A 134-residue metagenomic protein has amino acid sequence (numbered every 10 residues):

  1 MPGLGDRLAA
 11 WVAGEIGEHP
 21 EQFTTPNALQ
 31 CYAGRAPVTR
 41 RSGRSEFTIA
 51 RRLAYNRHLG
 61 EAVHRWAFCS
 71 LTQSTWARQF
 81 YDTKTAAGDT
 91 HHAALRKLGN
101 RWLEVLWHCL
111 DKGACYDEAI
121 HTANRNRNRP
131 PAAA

Functional and structural regions predicted by a protein language model:
P2-A87, H91, A134: Phosphate-backbone recognition surface of nucleic-acid-processing proteins
R44-T48, F80-A134: Low-complexity, acidic/Ser/Thr- and charged residue-rich accessory regions of DNA metabolism proteins
